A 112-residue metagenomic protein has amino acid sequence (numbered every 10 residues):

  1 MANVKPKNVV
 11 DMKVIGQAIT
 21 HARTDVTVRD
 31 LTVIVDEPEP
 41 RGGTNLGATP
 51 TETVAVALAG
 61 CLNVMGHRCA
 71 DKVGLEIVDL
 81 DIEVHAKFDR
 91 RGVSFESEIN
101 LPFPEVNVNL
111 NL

Functional and structural regions predicted by a protein language model:
M1-V56, H67-L112: Extended beta-strand/beta-hairpin segments
L58-L62: Alpha-helical metal-binding/catalytic segments enriched in His/Glu/Asp
